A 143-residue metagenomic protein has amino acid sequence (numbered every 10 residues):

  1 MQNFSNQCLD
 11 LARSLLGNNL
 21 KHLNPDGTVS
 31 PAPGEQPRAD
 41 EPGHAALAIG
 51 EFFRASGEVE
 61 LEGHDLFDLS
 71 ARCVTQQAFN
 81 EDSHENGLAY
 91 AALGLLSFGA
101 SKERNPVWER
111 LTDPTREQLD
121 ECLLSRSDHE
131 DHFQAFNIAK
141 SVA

Functional and structural regions predicted by a protein language model:
M1-E51, A55, V59-C73, R110 (+1 more regions): Low-complexity, Ser/Thr/Pro/Gly-enriched N-terminal "stalk/linker" regions
Q2, G17-L20, F79, E85 (+1 more regions): Generic cytosolic/nucleocytoplasmic N-terminal low-complexity/intrinsically disordered segments
N6, D10, P42, L61-H64 (+4 more regions): N-terminal functional modules and adjacent low-complexity/disordered segments of proteins
P33, F79, P114-A143: Active-site lining segments of carbohydrate-active enzymes
P37-R54, D82-G99, D131-A143: Well-ordered alpha-helical segments within folded domains of soluble proteins
S56, K102-N105: Long alpha-helical scaffolds in large eukaryotic adaptor/regulatory proteins, encompassing alpha-solenoid repeat systems
F67-N86: Blade-loop segments of beta-propeller domains
